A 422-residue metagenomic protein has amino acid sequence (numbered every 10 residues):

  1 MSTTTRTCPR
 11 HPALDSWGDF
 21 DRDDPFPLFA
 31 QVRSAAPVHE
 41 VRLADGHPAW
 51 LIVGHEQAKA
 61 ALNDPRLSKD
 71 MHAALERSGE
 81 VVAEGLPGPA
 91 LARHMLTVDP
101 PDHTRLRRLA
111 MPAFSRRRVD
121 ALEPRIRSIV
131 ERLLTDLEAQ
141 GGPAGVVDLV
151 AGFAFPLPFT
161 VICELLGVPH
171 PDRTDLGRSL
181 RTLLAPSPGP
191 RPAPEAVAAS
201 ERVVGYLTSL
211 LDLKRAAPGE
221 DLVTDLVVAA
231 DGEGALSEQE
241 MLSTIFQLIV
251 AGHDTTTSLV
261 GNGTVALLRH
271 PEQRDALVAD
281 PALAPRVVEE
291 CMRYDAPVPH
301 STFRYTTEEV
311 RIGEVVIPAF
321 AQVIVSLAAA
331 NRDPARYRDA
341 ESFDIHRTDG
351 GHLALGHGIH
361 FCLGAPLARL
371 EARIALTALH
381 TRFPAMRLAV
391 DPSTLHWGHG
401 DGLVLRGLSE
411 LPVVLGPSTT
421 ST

Functional and structural regions predicted by a protein language model:
M1-T422: Cytochrome P450
